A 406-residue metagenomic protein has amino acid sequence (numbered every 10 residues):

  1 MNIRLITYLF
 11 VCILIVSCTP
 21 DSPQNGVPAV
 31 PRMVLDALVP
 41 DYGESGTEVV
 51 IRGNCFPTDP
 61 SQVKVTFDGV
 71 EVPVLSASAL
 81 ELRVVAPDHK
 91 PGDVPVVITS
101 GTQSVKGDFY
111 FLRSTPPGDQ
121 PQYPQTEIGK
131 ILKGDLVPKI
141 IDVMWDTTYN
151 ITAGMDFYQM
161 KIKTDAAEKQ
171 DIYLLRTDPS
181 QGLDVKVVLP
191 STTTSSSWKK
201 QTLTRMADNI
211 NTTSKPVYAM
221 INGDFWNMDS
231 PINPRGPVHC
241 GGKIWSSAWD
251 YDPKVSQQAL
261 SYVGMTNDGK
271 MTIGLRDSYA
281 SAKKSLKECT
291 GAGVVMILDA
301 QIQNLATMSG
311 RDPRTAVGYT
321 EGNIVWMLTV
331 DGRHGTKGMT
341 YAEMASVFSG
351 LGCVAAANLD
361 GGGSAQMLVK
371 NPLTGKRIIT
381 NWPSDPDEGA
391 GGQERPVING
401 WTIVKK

Functional and structural regions predicted by a protein language model:
M1-T7: Bacterial N-terminal signal peptides that target proteins for export
T7-I15: Bacterial N-terminal signal peptides
C18-G118: Ser/Thr/Pro-rich low-complexity tracts
P23, F111-D252: Zymogen propeptides
K169-L174, A259-L260, R311-A316, I398: Short glycine-rich loop/turn motifs
L175, Y218-N222, Y262-G264, M271-G274 (+4 more regions): Structural recognition of the beta-strand scaffold that forms the well-ordered cores of secreted hydrolase catalytic
N222, W226-T307: Active-site-adjacent helix-turn-beta-strand microarchitecture at beta-sheet edges that either contains or buttresses
S230-P253, Q303-V354, S364-K406: Conserved, well-ordered active-site substructure
